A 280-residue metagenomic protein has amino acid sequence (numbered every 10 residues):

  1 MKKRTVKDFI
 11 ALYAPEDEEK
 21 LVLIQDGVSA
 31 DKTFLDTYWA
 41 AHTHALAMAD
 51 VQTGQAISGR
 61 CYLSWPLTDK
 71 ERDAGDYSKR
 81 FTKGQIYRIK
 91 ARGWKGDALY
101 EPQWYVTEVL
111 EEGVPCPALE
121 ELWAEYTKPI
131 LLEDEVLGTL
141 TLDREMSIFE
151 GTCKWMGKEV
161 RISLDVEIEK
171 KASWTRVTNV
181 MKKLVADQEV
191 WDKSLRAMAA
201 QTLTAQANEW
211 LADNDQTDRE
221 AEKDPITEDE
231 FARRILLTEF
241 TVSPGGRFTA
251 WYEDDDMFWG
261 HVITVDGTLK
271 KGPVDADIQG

Functional and structural regions predicted by a protein language model:
K2-L12, E125-P129, N214-S243: Negatively charged, low-complexity tracts enriched in Asp/Glu with abundant Ser/Thr
K2-V51: Structural detector for short beta-strands of small beta-barrel domains
A41-L46, D50-D73: Short, structured beta-strand/loop micro-motifs enriched in basic residues and often containing a Trp
K70-K90: Short nucleic-acid-contacting surface segments enriched for D/E, G, S/T with interspersed K/R
K90-E125: OB-fold/S1-family single-stranded nucleic acid-binding modules
E135-K170: Structured, charged N-terminal subsegments at the starts of enzyme catalytic cores and at intra-chain domain/subunit
I162-F231: Long, charge-rich alpha-helical interaction segments
T227-G280: C-terminal structured interaction module
